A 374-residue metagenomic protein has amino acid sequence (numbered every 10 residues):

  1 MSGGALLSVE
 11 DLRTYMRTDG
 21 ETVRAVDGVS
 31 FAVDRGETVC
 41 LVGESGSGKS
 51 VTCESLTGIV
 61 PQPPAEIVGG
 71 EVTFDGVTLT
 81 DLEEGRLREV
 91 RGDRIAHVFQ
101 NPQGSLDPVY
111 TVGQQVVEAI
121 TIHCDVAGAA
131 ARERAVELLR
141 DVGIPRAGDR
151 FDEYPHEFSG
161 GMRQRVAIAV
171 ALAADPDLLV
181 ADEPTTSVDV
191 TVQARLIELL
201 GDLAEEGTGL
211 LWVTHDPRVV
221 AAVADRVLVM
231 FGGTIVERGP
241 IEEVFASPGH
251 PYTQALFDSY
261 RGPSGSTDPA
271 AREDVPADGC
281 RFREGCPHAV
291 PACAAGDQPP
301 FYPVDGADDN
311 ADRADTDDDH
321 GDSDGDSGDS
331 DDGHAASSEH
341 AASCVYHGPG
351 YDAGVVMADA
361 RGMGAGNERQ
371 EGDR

Functional and structural regions predicted by a protein language model:
M1-A246, N310, D326-S330, G348-R374: ABC transporter nucleotide-binding domains
P240-D315, D331-R374: Charged, flexible cofactor/metal-binding loops and thiol motifs
